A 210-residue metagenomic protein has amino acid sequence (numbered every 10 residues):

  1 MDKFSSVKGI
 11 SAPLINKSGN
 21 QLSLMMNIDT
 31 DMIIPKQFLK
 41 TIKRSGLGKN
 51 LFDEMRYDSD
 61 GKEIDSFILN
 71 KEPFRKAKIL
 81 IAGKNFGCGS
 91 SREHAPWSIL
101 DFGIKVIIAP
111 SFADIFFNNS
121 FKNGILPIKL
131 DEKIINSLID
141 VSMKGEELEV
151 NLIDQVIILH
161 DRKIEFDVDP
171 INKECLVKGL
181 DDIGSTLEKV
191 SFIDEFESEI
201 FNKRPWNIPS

Functional and structural regions predicted by a protein language model:
M1-S210: Fe-S-dependent hydro-lyases/dehydratases of central metabolism
